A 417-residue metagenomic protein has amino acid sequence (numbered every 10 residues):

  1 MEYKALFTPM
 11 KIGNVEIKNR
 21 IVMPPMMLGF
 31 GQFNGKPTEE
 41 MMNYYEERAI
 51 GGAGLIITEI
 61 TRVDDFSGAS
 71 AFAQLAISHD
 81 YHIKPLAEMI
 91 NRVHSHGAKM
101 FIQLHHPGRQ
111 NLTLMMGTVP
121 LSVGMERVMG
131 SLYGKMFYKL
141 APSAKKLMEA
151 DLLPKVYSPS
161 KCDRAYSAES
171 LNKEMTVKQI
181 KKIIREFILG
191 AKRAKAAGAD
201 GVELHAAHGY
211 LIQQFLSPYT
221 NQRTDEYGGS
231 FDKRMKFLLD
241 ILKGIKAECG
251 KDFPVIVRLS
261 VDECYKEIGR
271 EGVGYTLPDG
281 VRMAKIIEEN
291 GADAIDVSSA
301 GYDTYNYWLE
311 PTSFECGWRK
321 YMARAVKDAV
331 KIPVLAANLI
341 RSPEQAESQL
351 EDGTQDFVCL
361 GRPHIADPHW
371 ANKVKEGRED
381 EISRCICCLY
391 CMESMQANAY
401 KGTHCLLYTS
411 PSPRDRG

Functional and structural regions predicted by a protein language model:
M1-P107, L114-M116: N-terminal capping/small domains of soluble enzymes
V15, N19-I21, A53-G54, H94-M100 (+5 more regions): Short, well-ordered coil/turn segments that N-cap beta-strands
M23, R48, G52, V93 (+7 more regions): Conserved, mostly hydrophobic/aromatic
A76-H96, Q222-F253, E310-I332: Alpha-helix-loop-beta-strand connector modules within alpha/beta enzyme cores
N91-H94, H105-A197: Non-globular sequence segments
R341-G353: Catalytic cores of alpha/beta
Q355-K373: Glycine-rich phosphate-binding active-site loops on the catalytic face of alpha/beta enzymes
Y408-D415: Conserved small/polar residues in nucleotide/adenosyl-binding loops
